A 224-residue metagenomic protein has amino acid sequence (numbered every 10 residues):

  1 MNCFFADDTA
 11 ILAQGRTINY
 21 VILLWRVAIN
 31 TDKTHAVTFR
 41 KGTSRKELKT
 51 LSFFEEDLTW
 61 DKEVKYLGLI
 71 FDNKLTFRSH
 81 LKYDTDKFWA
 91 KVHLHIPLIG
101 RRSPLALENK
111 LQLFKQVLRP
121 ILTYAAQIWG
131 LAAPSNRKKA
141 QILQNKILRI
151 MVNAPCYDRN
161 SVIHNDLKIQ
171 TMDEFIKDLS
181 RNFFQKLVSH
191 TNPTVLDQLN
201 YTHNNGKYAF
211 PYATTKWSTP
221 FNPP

Functional and structural regions predicted by a protein language model:
N2, D7-T9, I22, I29 (+9 more regions): Mobile genetic element proteins and their domesticated derivatives, centered on retroelements and DNA transposons
T9-L24, K41, T76-F77: Catalytic palm subdomain of template-directed nucleic-acid polymerases, centered on the conserved carboxylate motif
V27-K62: Short, conserved micro-motifs composed of acidic
A28-G42, S135-I142, I163-L167, L196-Y201: A glycine-rich phosphate-binding loop feature that marks nucleotide/adenosyl-phosphate handling sites
E55-I128: Basic, alpha-helical interaction scaffolds
Q116-Y124, N145-K146, D178, N182: Short, residue-level hotspots on alpha-helical faces of the histone-fold and other alpha-helical interaction modules
Y124-G130, S135, Q185-P224: Charged boundary/loop elements
D158-N204: Amphipathic alpha-helical/coiled-coil segments positioned at domain termini
